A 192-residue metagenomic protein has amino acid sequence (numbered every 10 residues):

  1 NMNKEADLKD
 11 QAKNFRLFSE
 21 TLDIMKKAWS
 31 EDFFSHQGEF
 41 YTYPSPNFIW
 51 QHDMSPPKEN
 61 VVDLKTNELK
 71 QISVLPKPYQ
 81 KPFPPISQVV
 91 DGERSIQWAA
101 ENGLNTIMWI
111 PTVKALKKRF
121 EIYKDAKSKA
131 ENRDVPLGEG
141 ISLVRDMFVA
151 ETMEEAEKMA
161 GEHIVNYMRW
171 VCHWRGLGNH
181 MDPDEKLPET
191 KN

Functional and structural regions predicted by a protein language model:
N1-L8: Acidic/polar active-site rim loop that often engages polyanionic ligands
Q11-P78, K114-N192: An alpha-helical appendage that flanks or caps ligand/catalytic pockets
P78-P85: A local structural motif
P85-V89, L104-W109, E139-D146: Hydrophobic faces of well-ordered beta-strands that scaffold small-molecule active sites in alpha/beta enzyme cores
V89-F120: A conserved active-site cap/scaffold subdomain adjacent to cofactor or substrate pockets
